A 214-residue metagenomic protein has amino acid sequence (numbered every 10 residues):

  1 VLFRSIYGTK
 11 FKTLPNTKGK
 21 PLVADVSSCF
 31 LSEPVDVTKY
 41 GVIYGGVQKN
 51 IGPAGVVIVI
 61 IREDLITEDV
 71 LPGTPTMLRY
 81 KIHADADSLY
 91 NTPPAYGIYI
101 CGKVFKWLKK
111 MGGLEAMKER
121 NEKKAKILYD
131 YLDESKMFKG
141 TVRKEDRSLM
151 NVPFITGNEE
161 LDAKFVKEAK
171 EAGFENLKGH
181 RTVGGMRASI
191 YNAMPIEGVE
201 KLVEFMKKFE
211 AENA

Functional and structural regions predicted by a protein language model:
V1-L2: Short, small-residue-biased leader/transition segments that mark boundaries at the very start of proteins
T9-T38: Catalytic PLP-binding core of fold-type I/II PLP enzymes
V23, V37-Q48, V57: Conserved active-site segment immediately N-terminal to the catalytic lysine that forms the internal aldimine
V47-Y129, R143, E212-A214: Active-site C-terminal subdomain of aminotransferase-like
I61, F154-N158, I190-N192: Short beta-strand-to-loop capping motifs
M137-T141, G173-G179: A short linear hydrophobic-aromatic micro-motif
F138-A169: Conserved PLP-binding catalytic core of the aspartate aminotransferase-like
E171, H180-A214: PLP-dependent enzyme catalytic core of the Aspartate aminotransferase-like
